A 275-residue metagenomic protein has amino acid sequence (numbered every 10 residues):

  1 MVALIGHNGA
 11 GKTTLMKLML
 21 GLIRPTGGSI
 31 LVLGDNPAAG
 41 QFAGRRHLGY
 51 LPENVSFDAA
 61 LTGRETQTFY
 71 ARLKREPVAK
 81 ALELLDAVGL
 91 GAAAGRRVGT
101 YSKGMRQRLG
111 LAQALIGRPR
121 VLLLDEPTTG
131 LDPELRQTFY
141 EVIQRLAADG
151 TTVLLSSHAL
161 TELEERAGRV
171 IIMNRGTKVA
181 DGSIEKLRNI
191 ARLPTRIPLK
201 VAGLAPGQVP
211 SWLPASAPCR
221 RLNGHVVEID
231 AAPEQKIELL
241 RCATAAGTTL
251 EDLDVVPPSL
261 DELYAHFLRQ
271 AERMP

Functional and structural regions predicted by a protein language model:
M1-N174, V179-A180: ABC transporter nucleotide-binding domains
R45, L85, R188, Y264-A265: Conserved protein kinase catalytic domain
G49, R75, N189-L193, P214 (+2 more regions): A generic structural signal for secondary-structure junctions that act as hinges or helix/strand caps at the edges
Y140-D230: ABC transporter nucleotide-binding domain
P233-P275: C-terminal coupling/interaction segments
